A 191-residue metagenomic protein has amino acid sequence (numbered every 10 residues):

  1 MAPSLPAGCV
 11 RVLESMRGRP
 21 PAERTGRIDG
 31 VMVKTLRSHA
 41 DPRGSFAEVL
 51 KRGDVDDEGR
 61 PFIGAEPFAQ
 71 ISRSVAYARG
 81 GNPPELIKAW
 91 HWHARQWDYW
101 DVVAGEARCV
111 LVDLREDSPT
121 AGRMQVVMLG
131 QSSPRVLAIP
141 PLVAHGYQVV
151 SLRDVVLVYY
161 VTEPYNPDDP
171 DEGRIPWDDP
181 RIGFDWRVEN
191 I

Functional and structural regions predicted by a protein language model:
A2-S132, L152-I191: Non-catalytic, conserved peripheral segments adjacent to functional cores
L129-L152: Conserved metal-binding segment of the jelly-roll/cupin
